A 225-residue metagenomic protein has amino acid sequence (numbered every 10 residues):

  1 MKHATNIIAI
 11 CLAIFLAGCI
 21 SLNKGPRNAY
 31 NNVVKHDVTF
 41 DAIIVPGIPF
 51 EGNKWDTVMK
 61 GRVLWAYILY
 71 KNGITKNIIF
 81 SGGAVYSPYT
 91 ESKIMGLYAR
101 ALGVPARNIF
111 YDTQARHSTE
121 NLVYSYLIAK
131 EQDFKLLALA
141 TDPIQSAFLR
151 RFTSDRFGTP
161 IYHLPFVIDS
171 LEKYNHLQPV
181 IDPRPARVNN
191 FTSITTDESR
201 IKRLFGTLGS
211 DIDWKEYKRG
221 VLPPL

Functional and structural regions predicted by a protein language model:
M1-I8: Bacterial N-terminal signal peptides that target proteins for export
L16-G18: C-terminal motif of bacterial Sec signal peptides marking the signal peptidase cleavage site
I20-N190, P224-L225: A structural signal for short, hydrophobic/glycine-enriched beta-strand patches
R184-R203: Ser/Pro-rich intrinsically disordered low-complexity regulatory regions in eukaryotic proteins
D197-L225: Low-complexity, Gly/Ser/Thr/Pro-rich intrinsically disordered linker/tail segments
